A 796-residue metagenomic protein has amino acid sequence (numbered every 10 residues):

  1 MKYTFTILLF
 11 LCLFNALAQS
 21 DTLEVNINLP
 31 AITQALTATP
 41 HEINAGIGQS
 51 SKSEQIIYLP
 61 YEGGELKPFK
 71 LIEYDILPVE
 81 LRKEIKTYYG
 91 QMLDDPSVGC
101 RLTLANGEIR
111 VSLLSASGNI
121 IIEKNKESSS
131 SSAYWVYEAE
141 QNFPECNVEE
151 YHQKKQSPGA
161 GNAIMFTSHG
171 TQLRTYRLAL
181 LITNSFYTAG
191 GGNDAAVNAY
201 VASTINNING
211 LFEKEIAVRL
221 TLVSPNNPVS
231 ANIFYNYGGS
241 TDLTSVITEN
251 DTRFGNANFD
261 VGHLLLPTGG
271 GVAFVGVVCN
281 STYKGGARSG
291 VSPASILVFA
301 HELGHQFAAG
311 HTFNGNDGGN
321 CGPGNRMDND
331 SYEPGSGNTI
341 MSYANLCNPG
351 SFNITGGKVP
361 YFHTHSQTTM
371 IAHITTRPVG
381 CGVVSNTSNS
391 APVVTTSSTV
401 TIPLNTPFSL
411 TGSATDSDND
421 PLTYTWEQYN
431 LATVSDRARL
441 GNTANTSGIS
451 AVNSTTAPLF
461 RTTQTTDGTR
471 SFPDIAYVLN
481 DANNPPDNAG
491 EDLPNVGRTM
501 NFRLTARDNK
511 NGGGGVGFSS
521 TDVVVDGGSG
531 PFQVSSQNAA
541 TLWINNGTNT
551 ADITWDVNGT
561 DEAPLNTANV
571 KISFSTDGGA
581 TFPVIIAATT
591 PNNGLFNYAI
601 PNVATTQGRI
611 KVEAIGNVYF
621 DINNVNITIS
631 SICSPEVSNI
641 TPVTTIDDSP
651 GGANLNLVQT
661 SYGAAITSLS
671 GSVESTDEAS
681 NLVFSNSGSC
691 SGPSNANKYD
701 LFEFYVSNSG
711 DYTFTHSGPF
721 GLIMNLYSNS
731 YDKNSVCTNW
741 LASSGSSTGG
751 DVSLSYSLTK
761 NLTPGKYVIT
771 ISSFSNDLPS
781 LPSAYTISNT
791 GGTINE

Functional and structural regions predicted by a protein language model:
A18-E127: N-terminal prosegments of processed precursors
D21-A35, Y134-A273, V278: Fold-level signature of zinc-dependent metallopeptidase catalytic domains
A202, H363-S366, G513-D522, D526-P531 (+5 more regions): C-terminal edge strands of extracellular/lumenal beta-sandwich accessory domains
V223-D242, G276-K358, E427, L431-T443: The catalytic-center signature of Zn2+-dependent metalloproteases
T376-V393, V523-P531: Proline/serine/threonine-rich low-complexity linkers at boundaries of modular beta-sandwich domains
S413-D418, D508, T554-A563: Extracellular acidic, Ser/Thr/Pro-rich low-complexity tracts
G448-L493, L595, P693-S709, H716-T786: Noncatalytic accessory or regulatory domains flanking protease catalytic cores in secreted, cell-surface, and selected
S573-D577: Conserved Ser/Thr-centered positions that define the repeating blades of beta-propeller domains
